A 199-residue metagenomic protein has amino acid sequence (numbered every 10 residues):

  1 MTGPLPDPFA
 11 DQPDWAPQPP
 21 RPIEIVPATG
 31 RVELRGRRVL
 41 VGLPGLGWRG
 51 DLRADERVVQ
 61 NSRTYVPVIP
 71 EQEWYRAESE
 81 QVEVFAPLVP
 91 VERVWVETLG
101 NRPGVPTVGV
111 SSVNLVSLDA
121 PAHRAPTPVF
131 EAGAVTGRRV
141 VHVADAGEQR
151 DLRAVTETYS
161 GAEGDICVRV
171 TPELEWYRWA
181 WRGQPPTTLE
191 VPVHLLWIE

Functional and structural regions predicted by a protein language model:
M1-E24, G42-G45, I198: Hydrophobic, helix-prone linear segments
P4, I25, R31, V66 (+1 more regions): Serine/threonine-rich, low-complexity intrinsically disordered segments
P6, D14-P17, Q72-P126, T171-E199: Intrinsically disordered, low-complexity, charged/polar segments
P17-P20, V32-E33, D119-P121, G133-A134: A short linear-motif detector with a strong N-terminal bias
V26-V32, P126-G133: Short, surface-exposed secondary-structure edge patches
L46-W48, R53-V82, D145-G183: Basic/aromatic-rich interaction segments and small domains that mediate binding to polyanionic partners
